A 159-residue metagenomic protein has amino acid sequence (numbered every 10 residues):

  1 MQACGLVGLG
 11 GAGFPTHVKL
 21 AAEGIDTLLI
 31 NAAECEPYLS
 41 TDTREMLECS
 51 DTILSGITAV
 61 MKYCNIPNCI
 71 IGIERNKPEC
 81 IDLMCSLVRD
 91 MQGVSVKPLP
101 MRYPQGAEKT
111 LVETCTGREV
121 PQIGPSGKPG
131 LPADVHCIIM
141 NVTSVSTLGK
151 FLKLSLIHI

Functional and structural regions predicted by a protein language model:
M1-L29: Hydrophobic alpha-helical hairpins/lids featuring a short glycine-rich hinge
Q2, D26, L54, T58 (+2 more regions): Predominant activation on well-ordered alpha-helical scaffold segments within soluble catalytic domains
A3-C4, E23-D26, C64-N68, M91-V94: Short coil/turn connectors at secondary-structure junctions
G8, A12, D42-L47, G72: Metallocofactor- and cofactor-centric catalytic cores in central/energy metabolism, strongly enriched
L9, H17, Y38-S40, A107: Short helix/loop capping segments that flank catalytic or ligand/cofactor-binding pockets
L28-D42: Gly-rich Lys/Arg/Thr-decorated short loops/hinges at beta-loop-alpha junctions or inter-strand turns that position
L47-K62: Histidine-anchored nucleotide/phosphate-binding helix
P67-I157: Hydrophobic alpha-helical positions that pack around
